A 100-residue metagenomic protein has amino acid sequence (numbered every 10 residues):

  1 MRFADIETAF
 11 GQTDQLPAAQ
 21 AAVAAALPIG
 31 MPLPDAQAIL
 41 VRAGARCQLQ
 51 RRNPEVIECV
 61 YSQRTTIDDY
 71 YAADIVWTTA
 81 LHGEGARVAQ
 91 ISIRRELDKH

Functional and structural regions predicted by a protein language model:
M1-A18: Compositionally biased P/S/T/G-rich terminal and signal peptide-adjacent segments that lie outside catalytic cores
T8, P28-I29, L40-R42: Short amphipathic alpha-helical surface micro-motifs
G11-D14, R87-H100: Membrane-helix boundary/juxtamembrane interface motif
T13, P17, A26-P34: Soluble non-cytosolic domains of exported or imported proteins
V23: Active-site rim elements
L33, Q37-T78, R94-H100: A cross-family detector of function-defining hotspots
T78-R87: Short, exposed beta-strand-loop hairpins at the edges of beta-sheets in extracellular/periplasmic proteins
